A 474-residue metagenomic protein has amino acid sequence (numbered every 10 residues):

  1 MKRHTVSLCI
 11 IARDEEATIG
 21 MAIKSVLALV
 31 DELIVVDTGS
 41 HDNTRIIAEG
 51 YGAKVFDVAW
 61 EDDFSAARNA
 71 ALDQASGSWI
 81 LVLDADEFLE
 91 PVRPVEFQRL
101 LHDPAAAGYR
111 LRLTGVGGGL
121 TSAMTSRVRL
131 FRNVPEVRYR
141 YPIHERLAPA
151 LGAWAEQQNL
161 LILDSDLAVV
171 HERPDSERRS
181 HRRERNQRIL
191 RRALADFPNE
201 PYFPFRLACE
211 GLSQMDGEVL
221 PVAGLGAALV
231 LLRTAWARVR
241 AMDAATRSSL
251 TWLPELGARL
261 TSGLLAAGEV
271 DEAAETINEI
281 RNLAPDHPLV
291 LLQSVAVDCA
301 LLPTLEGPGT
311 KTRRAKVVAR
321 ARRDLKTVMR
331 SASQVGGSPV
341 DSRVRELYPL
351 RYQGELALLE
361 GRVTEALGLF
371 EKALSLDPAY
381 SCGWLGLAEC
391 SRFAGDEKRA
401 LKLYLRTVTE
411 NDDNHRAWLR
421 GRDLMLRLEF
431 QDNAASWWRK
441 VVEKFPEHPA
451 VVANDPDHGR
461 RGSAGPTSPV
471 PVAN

Functional and structural regions predicted by a protein language model:
S25, L29, D37-E49, W60 (+1 more regions): A conserved acidic beta->alpha catalytic loop
S65-L72, L83, L89-A223, A227-V230: Catalytic-site signature of metal-activated, phosphate-bearing donor transferases, centered on the GT-A/GT-A-like
I80: Short aromatic/hydrophobic "clamp" motif used to bind/position activated sugar donors
R206, R259, Q293, Y352 (+3 more regions): Canonical tetratricopeptide repeat
